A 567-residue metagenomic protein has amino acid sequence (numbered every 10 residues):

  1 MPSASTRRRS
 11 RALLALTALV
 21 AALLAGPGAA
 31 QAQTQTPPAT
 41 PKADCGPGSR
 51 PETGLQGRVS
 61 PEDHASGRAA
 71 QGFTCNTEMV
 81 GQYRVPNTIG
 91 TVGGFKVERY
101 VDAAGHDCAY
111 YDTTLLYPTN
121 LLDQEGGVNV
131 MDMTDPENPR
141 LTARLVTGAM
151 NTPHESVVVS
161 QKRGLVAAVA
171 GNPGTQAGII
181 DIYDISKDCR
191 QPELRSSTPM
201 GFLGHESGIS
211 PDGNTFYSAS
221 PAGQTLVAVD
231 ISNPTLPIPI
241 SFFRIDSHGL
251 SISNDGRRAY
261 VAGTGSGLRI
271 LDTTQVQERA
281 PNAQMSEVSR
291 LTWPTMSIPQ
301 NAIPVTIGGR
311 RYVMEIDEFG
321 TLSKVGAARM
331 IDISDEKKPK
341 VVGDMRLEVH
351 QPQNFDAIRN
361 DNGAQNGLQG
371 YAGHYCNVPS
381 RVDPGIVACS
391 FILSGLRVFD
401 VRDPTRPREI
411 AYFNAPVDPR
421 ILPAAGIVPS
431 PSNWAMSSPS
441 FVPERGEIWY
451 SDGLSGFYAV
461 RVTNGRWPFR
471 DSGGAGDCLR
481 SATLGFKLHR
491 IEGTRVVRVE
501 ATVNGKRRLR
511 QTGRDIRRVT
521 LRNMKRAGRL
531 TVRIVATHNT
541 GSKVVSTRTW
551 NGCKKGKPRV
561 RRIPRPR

Functional and structural regions predicted by a protein language model:
M1, M150-H154, P352-F355, R420-I421 (+2 more regions): Short, surface-exposed linear segments at secondary-structure transitions and domain or protein termini
P2-A4, R9, G541, V545: Intrinsically disordered, low-complexity segments enriched in Ser/Pro/Gly/Ala and basic residues
A4, V85-N87, L509-R510, I516: Short amphipathic alpha-helical segments with coiled-coil-like heptad repeat character
S5-A32: Secretory targeting and sorting signals
A21-L23, S49-E52, A536: N-terminal start and proteolytic maturation junction detector
A30-Q35, N464-R567: Polybasic, low-complexity, intrinsically disordered segments
A32-P468: Feature marking well-ordered beta-strand scaffolds used for ligand recognition
